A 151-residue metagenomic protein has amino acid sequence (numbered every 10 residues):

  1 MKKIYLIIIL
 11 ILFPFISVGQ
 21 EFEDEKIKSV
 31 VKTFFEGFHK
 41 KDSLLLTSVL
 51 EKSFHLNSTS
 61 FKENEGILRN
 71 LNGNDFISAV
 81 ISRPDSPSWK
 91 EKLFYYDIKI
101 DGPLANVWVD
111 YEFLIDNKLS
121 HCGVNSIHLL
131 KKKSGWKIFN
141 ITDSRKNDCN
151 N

Functional and structural regions predicted by a protein language model:
M1-I4: Positively charged n-region of N-terminal signal peptides that target proteins for export
L12-L44, S48: Short, low-complexity N-terminal intrinsically disordered segments enriched in polar/charged residues
K32, E36, L50-E63: Short, solvent-exposed secondary-structure junction/capping segments
F34, L45-L46, F54, V107 (+1 more regions): Hydrophobic pocket/interface hotspot
L50, Y111-F113, T142: Short beta-strand segments enriched in hydrophobic/aromatic residues within well-folded beta-rich domains
L68-D116: Surface-exposed, charged secondary-structure patches
C122-C149: Short beta-strand edge/turn micro-motifs at domain boundaries
